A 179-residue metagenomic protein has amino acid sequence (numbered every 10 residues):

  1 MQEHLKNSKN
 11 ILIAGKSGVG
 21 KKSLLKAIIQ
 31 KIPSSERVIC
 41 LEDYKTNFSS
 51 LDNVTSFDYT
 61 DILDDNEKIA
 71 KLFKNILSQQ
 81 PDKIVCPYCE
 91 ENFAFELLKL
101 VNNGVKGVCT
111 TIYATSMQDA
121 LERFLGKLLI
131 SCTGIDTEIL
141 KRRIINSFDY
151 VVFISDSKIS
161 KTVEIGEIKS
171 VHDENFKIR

Functional and structural regions predicted by a protein language model:
M1-K6: Pre-Walker A adenine-sensing motif
K9-I11, Q30-I145: Switch/coupling sub-region of P-loop NTPases
I13-G15: Hydrophobic anchor at the beta1->P-loop junction of P-loop NTPases
S17, E90, S157: Flexible, active-site-proximal loop/turn residues at the rims of small-molecule/cofactor binding pockets and catalytic
G20-K21: Conserved glycine(s) of the Walker
I145-R179: Conserved P-loop NTPase
